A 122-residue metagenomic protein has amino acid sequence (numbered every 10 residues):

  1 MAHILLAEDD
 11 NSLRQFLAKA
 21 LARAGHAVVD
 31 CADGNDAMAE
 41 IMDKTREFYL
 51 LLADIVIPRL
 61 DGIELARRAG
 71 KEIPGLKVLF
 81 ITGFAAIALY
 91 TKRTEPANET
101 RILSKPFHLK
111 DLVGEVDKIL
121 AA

Functional and structural regions predicted by a protein language model:
E8: Conserved acidic carboxylate
Q15-R23: Charged docking surfaces used in two-component/phosphorelay signaling
G25-D33, E40: Short hydrophobic/Thr-rich beta-strand motif most characteristic of the beta2 strand and flanking loop of CheY-like
D33-D36, D61-L65: Acidic catalytic/metal-coordinating carboxylates
D54: Active-site residues of response regulator receiver
P58: The feature encodes the CheY-like receiver
E64, A85-L103, K110, G114: Alpha4 helix (beta4-alpha4-beta5 surface) of REC/receiver domains from two-component response regulators
I81-T82: Hydrophobic/aromatic residues positioned on beta-strands within the core alpha/beta folds
